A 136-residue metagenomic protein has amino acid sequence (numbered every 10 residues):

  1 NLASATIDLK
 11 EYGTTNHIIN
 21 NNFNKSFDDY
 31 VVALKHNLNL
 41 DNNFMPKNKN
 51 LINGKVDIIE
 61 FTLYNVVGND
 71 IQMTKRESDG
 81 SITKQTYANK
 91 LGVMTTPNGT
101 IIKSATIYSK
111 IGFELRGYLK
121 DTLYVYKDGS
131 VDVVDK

Functional and structural regions predicted by a protein language model:
S4-K136: Short, conserved structural patches
